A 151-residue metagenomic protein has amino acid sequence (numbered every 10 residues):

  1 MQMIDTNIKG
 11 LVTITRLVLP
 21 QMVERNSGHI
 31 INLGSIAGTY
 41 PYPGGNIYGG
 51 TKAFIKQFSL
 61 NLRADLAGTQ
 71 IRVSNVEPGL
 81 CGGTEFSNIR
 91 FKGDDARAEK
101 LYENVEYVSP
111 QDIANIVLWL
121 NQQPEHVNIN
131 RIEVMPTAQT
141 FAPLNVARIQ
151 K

Functional and structural regions predicted by a protein language model:
M1-D5: Active-site Tyr-X3-Lys motif and surrounding loop/helix of classical short-chain dehydrogenase/reductase
T15, T51: Active-site helix of classical SDR
P20, L60, A64-A67: Alpha-helical segment proximal to the catalytic Tyr-Lys
S35: Residue(s) in the substrate-gating loop at a strand-loop-helix junction that position the organic substrate next
Y40-N46: Active-site loop immediately N-terminal to the catalytic Tyr-X3-Lys motif of short-chain dehydrogenase/reductase
N75-V76, D95-P143: C-terminal helical subdomain
E77-F91, N145: Short beta-loop-alpha junction of Rossmann-like oxidoreductase domains
